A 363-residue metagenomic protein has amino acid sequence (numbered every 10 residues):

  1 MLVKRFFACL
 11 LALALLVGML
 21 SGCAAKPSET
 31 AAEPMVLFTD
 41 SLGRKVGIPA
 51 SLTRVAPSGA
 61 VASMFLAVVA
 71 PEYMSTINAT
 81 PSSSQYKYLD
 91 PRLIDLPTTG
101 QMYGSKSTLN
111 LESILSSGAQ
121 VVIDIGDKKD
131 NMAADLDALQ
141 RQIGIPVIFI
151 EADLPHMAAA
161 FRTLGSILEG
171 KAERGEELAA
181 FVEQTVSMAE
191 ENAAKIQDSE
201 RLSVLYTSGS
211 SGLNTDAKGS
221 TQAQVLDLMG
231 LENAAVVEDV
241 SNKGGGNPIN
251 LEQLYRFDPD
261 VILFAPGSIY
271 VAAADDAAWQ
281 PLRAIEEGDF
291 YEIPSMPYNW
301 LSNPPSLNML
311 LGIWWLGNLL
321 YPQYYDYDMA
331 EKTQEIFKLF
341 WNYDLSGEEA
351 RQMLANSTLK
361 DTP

Functional and structural regions predicted by a protein language model:
M1-S51: Short, low-complexity disordered leader/linker segments with a strong preference for bacterial N-terminal type II
S41-G43, L96-E112, D239-L251: Short helix-initiation/N-cap motifs at beta->coil->alpha
K45, A134-N214, P294-T362: Extracytoplasmic substrate-binding proteins
R54-S58, S75-N78, V121-I125, P146-E151 (+6 more regions): Structural recognition of the beta-strand scaffold that forms the well-ordered cores of secreted hydrolase catalytic
S58, A62-S117, V121-K128, L231-A234: A short, structured surface patch at a secondary-structure boundary
A60-M64, T80-S83, V121-V122, D127-N131 (+5 more regions): Solvent-exposed loop/turn segments at secondary-structure junctions within structured extracellular/periplasmic domains
Y103, T215-G245: Alpha-helical, coiled-coil/dimerization segments enriched in small aliphatic residues
S117-Q120, V236, V240-S241, G245-E292: A contiguous binding-surface segment within folded domains or other stable secondary-structure elements
